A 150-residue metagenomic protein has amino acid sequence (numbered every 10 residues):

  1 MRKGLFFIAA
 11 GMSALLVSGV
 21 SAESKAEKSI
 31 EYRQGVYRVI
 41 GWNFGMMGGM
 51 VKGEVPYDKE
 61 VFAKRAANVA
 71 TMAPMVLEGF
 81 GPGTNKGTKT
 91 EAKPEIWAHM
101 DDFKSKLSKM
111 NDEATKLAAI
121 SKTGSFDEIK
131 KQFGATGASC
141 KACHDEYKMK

Functional and structural regions predicted by a protein language model:
M1-I8: Bacterial N-terminal signal peptides that target proteins for export
A9-A10, V20: Cleavable N-terminal signal peptides
V17-S24: Sec/Tat signal peptide C-region and signal peptidase I cleavage site
E27-K59, R65-K150: Sequence context surrounding c-type heme c attachment/ligation sites in exported
